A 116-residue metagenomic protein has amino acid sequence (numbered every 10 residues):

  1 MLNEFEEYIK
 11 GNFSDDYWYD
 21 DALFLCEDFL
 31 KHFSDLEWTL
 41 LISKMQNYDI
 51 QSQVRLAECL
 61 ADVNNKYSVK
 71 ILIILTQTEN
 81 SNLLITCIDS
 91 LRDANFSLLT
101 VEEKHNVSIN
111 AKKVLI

Functional and structural regions predicted by a protein language model:
L2-Y8, K31-K44, N65-Q77, S97-L115: Amphipathic alpha-helical scaffolding segments comprising HEAT/armadillo-like alpha-solenoid repeats
K10-H32, V54-N64, I74, I85-E102: Structural detector for internal amphipathic alpha-helices that build alpha-solenoid repeat scaffolds
D15, M45-Q51, T76-N82, K113-I116: Short coil turns that connect the paired helices of HEAT/ARM alpha-solenoid repeats
D35, I50, D62-N65, S81: Alpha-helix boundary/capping and short turn/kink residues
W38-Q53, C59: Short, contiguous, helix-prone interaction/anchoring segments in small proteins
